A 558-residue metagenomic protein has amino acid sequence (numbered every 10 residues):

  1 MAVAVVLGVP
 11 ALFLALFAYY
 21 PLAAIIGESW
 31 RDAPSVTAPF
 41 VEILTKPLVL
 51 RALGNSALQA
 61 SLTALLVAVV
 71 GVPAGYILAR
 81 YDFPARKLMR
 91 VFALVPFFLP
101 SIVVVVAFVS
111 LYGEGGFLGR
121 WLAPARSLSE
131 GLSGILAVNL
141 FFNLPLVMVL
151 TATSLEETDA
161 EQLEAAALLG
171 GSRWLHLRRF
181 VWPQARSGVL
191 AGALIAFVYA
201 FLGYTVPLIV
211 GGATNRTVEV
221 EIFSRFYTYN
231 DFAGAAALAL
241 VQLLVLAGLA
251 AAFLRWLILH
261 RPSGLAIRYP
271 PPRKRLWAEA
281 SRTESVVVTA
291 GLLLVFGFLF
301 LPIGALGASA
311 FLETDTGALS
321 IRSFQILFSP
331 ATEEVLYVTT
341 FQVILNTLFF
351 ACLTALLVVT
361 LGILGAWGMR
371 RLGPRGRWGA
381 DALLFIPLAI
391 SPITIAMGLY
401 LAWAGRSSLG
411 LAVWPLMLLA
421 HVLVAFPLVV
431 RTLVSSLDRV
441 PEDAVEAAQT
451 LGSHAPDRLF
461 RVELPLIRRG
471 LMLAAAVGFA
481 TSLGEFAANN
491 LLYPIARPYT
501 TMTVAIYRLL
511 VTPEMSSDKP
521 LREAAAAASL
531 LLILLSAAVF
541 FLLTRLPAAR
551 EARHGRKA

Functional and structural regions predicted by a protein language model:
M1-A24, K87-A93, L243-A250, K274-A305 (+1 more regions): N-terminal signal-anchor/first transmembrane alpha helix
V3-A11, P47-Q59, L118-V147, S187-G188 (+5 more regions): Loop-to-helix entry region at the N-terminal start of transmembrane alpha-helices in multi-pass membrane transporters
G8-L12, L65, V95, L99-S101 (+9 more regions): Transmembrane alpha-helices
A11-L48, A57-S61, L65, A74 (+6 more regions): Short membrane-interfacial helix/loop motifs at transmembrane-helix boundaries
T37-E42, L50, A85-L88, V105-L140 (+12 more regions): Membrane-interfacial helix termini and adjacent extracytoplasmic/periplasmic loops of multi-pass transporters
P39, L62-A93, V106, Q162-L163 (+8 more regions): Transmembrane-helix boundary motif in ABC transporter permease subunits
I43-P47, F201, P207-A247, A251 (+6 more regions): Interhelical loop and adjacent transmembrane-helix boundary motif in polytopic membrane transport permeases
A85-R86, A152-L163, A167-W174, R179 (+8 more regions): C-terminal transmembrane helix and the adjacent membrane-cytosol boundary/short C-terminal tail of inner/organellar
